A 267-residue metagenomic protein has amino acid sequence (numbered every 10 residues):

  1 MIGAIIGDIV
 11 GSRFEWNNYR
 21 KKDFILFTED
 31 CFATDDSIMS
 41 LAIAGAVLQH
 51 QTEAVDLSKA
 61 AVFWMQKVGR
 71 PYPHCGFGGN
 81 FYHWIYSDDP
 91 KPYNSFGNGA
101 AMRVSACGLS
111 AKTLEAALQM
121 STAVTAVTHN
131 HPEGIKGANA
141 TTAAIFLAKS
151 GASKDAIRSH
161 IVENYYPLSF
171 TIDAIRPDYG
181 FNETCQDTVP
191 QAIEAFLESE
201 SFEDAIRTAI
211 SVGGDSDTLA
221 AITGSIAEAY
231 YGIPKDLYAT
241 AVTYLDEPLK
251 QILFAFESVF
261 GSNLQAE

Functional and structural regions predicted by a protein language model:
M1-E267: Structured, active/binding-site neighborhoods that engage oxygen-rich ligands
